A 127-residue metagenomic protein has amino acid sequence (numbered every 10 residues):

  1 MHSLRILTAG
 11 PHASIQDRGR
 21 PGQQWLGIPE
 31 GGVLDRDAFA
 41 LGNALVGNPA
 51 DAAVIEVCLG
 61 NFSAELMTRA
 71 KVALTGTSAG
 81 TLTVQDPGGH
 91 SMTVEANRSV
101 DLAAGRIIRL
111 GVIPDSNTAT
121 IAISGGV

Functional and structural regions predicted by a protein language model:
M1-V127: Conserved "landmark" site that anchors the functional core of diverse proteins
